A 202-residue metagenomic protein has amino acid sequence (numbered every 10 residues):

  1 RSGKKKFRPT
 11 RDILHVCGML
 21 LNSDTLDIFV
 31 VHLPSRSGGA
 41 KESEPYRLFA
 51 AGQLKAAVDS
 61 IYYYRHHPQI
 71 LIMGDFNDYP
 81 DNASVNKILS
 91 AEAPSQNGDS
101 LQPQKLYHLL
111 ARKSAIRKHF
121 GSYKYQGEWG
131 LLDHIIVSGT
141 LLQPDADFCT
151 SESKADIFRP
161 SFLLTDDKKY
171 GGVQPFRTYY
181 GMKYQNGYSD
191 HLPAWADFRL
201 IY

Functional and structural regions predicted by a protein language model:
R1-T25, F29-L33: Structured beta-strand-rich core segments of catalytic domains in phosphoester-bond hydrolases
S2-K4, S37-R47, I72-M73, F120-Y123 (+1 more regions): Second-shell loop/turn segments in exported
R8, Y62-P68, D78-Y202: Metal-dependent phosphoester-hydrolase catalytic domains
L21-G52, A56: Metal-dependent phosphoester/phosphodiester hydrolase catalytic core
T25-D27, Q69-L71, P193: Beta-sheet entry/capping signal
L33, D75-F76: Active-site metal-binding loops of divalent metal-dependent hydrolases
A50-M73: His/acidic metal-ligating clusters that form di-metal
